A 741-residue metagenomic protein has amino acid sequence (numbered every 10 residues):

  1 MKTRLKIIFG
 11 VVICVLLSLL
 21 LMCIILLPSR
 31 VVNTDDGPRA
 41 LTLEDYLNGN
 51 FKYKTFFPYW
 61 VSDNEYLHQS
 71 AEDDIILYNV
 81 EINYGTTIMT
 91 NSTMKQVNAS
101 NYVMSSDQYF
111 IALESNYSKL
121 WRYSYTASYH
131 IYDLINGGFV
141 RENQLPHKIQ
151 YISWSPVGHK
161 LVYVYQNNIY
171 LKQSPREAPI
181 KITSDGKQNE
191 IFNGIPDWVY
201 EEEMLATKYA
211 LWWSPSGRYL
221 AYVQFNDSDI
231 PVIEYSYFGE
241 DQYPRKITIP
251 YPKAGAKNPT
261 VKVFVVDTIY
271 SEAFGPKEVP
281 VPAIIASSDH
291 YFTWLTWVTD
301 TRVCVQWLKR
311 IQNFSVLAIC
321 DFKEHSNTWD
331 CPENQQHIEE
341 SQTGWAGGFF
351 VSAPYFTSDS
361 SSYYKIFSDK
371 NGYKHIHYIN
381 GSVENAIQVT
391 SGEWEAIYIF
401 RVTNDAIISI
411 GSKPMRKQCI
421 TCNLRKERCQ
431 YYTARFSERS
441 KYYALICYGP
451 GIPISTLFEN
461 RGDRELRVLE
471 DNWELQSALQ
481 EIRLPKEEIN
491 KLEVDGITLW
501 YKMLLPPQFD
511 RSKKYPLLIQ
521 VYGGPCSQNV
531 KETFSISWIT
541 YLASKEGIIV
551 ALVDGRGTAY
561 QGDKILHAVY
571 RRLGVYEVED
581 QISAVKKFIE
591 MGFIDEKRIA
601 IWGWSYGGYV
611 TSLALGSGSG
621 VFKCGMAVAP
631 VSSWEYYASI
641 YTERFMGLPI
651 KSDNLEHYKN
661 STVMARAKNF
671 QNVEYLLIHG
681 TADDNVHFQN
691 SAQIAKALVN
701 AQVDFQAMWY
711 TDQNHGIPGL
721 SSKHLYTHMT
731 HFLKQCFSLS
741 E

Functional and structural regions predicted by a protein language model:
V12, P231-V232, F292-W294, C419-E741: Serine-hydrolase catalytic core recognition
V31-R39, Y66-M94, Y117-H130, I269-S271 (+1 more regions): Beta-propeller domains
P38, G49, G85, N116-S128 (+6 more regions): Predominantly five- to eight-bladed beta-propeller fold
T55-F57, E65-L77, T86, S100-N101 (+14 more regions): Non-catalytic accessory segments flanking enzyme active sites
E65-L67, I111, G158-L161, G217-L220 (+4 more regions): Hydrophobic beta-strand positions that form the internal "hydrophobic ladder" of WD40/Gbeta-like beta-propeller blades
V80-N83, D133-G137, S174-E177, T268-S271 (+4 more regions): Short loop/turn segments that connect beta-strands within beta-propeller blades
N83-K119, S124-A127, G138-Y151, E339-G344 (+2 more regions): Blade-loop segments of beta-propeller domains
Y123-A210: Asp-box/WD-like beta-propeller blade repeats and closely related beta-sheet repeat scaffolds
